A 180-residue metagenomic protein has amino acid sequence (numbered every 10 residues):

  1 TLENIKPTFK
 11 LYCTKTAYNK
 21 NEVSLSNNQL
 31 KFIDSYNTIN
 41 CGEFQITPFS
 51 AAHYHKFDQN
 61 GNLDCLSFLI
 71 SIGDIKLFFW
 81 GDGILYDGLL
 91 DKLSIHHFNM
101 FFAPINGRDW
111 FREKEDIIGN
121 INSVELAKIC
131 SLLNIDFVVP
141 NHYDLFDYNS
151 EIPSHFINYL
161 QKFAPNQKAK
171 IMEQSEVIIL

Functional and structural regions predicted by a protein language model:
T1-C13, A17-N21, I95-F102: Active-site metal-binding motif and surrounding structural segment of the metallo-beta-lactamase
T1-T8, S24, Y148-N158: Metal-dependent catalytic neighborhoods of phosphoester/phosphodiester hydrolases
Y12, K31-I33, T47, A169-M172: General small-molecule cofactor/ligand-binding pocket signal
A17-V23, D147-N149, I179: Short, charged/polar "capping" segments at the starts of alpha-helices and the immediately preceding loops
N21-F32: Helix-loop-beta element that forms the nucleotide-linked donor phosphate-binding surface in glycosyltransferases
F32-H96, E176-L180: Core dinuclear metal-dependent hydrolase active-site scaffold
I84-E176: Cap/insert and terminal regions of metallo-dependent hydrolase folds
